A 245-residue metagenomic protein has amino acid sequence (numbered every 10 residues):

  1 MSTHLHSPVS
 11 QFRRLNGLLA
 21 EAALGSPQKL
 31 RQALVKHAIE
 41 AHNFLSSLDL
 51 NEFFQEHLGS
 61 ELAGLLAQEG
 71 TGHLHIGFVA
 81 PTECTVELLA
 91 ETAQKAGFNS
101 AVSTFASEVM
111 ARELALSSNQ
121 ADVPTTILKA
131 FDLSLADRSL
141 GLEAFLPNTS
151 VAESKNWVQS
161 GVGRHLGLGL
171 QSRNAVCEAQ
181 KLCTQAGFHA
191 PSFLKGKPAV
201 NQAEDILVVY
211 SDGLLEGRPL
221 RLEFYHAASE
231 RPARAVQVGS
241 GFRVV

Functional and structural regions predicted by a protein language model:
S2-T104, L116-G187, E204-D205, V209-V245: Glyoxalase I/VOC metalloenzyme domain signal
E108-L114, K195-V208: Short proline/glycine- and acidic-rich turn/helix-capping motifs at secondary-structure junctions
G187-G196: Conserved catalytic or regulatory cores that recognize and/or transform ribose-phosphate-containing ligands
